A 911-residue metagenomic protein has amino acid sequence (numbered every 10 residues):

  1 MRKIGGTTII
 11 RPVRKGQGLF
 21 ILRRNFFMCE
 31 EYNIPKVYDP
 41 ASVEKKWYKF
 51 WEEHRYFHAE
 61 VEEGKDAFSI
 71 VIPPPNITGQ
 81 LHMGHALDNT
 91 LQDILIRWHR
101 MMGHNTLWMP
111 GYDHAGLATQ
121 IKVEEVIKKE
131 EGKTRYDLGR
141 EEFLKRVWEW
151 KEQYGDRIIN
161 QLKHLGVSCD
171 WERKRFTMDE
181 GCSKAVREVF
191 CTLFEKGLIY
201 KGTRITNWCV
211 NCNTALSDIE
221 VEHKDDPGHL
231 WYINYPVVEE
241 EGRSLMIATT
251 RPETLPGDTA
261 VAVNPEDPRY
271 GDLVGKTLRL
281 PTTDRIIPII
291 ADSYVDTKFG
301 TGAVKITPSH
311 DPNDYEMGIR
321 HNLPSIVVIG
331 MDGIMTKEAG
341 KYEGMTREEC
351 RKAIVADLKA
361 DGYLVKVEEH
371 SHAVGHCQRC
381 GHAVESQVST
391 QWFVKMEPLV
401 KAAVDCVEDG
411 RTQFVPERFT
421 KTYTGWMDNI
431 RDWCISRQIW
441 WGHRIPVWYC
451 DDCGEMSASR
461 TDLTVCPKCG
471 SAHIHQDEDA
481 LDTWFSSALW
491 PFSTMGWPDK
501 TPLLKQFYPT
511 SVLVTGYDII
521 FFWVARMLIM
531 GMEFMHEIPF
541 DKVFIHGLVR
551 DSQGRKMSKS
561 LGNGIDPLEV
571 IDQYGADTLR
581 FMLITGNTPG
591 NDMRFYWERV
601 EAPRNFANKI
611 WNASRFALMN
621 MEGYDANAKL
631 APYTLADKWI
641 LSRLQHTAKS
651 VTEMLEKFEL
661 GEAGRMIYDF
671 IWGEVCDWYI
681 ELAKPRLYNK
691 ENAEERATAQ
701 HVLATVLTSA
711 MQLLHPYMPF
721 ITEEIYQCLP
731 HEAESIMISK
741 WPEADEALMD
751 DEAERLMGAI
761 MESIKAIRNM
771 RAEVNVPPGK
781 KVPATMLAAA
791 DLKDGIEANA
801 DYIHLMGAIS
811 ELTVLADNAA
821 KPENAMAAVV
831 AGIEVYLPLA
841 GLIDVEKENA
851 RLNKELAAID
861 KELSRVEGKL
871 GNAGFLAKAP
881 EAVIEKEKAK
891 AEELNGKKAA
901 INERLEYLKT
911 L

Functional and structural regions predicted by a protein language model:
G5-F20, R24: Positively charged N-terminal leader segments that act as targeting/secretion signals
L19-M83, R100, T106, V365 (+2 more regions): Non-catalytic terminal extensions that flank enzyme cores
L22, F27, Y232, G425-F485 (+4 more regions): Feature 926 captures the class I aminoacyl-tRNA synthetase adenylation module centered on the KMSKS loop
C29-Y32, V37, K46, F50-H54 (+11 more regions): Residue patterns forming the tRNA-binding/recognition surfaces of aminoacyl-tRNA synthetases and related DALR
E60-V123, T177, V186, I247-T249 (+6 more regions): N-terminal catalytic cores of NTP/NDP-binding nucleotidyl/phosphoryl-transfer enzymes
E63-K65, P73-P74, L107-Q120, K174-C182 (+3 more regions): Short, solvent-exposed turn/loop segments enriched in Gly/Ser/Thr/Pro and often Arg
A86-I94, L245-P281, V304-D311, H321-V327 (+2 more regions): Extended active-site and interfacial segments that coordinate phosphate-rich ligands in large catalytic machineries
D284-I290, E478-Y508, G673, D677-I680: Active-site-adjacent "gating/activation" loops or surface patches in catalytic cores
